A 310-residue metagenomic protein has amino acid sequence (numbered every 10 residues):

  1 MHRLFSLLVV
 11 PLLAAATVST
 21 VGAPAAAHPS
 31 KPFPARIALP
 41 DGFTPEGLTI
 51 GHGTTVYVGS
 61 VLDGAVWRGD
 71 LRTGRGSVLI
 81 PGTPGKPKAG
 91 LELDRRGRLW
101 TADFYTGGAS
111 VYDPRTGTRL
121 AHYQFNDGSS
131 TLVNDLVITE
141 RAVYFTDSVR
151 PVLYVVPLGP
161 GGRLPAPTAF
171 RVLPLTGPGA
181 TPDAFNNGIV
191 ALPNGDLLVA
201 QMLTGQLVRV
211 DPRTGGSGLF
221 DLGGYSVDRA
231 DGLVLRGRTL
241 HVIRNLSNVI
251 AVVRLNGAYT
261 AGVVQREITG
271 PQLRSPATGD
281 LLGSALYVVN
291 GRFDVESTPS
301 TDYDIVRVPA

Functional and structural regions predicted by a protein language model:
M1-A27: Secretory targeting and sorting signals
P32-L39, G74-G82, T118-N126, A169-T181 (+2 more regions): A short beta-strand motif characteristic of beta-propeller blades
L39-V56, G82-L99, N126-Y144, G177-L197 (+2 more regions): Beta-rich, blade/repeat-based domains predominating in secreted/periplasmic proteins but also intracellular
V56-D63, L99-T106, Y144-V149, A191-L192 (+3 more regions): Conserved beta-strand positions in repeat-built beta-propeller and related beta-rich domains
G64-W67, G107-A109, P151-V155, G162 (+4 more regions): Structural signal for beta-propeller blades
D70-G74, D113-T118, P157-G162, D211-G215 (+2 more regions): Short loop/turn segments that connect beta-strands within beta-propeller blades
G107-T146, R150-V152, P174-T176: Asp-box/WD-like beta-propeller blade repeats and closely related beta-sheet repeat scaffolds
T278-A310: Blade-level signature of beta-propeller repeat domains, shared across WD40, Kelch, NHL, RCC1 and BNR/Asp-box propellers
